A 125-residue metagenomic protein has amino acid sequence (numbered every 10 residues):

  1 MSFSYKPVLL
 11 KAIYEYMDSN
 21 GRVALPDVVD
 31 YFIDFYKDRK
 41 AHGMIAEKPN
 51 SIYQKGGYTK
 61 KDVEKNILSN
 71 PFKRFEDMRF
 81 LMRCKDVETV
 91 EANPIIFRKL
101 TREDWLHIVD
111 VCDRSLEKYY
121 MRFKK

Functional and structural regions predicted by a protein language model:
M1-K125: Intrinsically disordered, charged low-complexity linkers and terminal tails that flank or connect structured domains
